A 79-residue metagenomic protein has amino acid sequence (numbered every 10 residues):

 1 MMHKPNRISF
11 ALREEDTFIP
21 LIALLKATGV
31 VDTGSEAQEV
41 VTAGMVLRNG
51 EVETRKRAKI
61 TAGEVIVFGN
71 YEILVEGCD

Functional and structural regions predicted by a protein language model:
M1-T28, V52-D79: Ferredoxin-like alpha/beta domains used as RNA- or RNAP-binding modules
S9, A27-V40: Short beta-strand/loop turn elements enriched in aromatics
V40-V41, I60: Short, well-ordered loop/turn sites that connect or cap secondary structure elements
G44-E51: Short, structured beta-strand/loop micro-motifs enriched in basic residues and often containing a Trp
